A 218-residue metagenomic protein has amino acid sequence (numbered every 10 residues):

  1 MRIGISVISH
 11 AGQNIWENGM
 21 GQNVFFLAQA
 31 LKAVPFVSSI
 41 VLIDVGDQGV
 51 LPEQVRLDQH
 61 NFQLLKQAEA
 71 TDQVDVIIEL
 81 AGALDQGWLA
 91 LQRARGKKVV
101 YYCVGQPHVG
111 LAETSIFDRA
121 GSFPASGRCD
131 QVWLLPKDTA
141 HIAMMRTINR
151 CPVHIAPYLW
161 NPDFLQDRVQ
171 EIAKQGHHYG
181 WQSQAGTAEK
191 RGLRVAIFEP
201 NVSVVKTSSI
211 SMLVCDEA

Functional and structural regions predicted by a protein language model:
M1-E17, I197: Nucleotide-activated donor-dependent transferases that construct or modify glycoconjugates
R2, C129, K190-L193: A structure-centric signal for secondary-structure junctions around beta-strands
S6-H10, F25-A30, P35-A143: Extended catalytic core of nucleotide-activated donor transferases of GT-like folds
G12-E17, G110-A112, V204-V205: A generic structural signal for short coil/turn motifs at secondary-structure boundaries
I15, G19, L51-E53: Flexible, gly/proline-biased loop segments at the beginnings of proteins or at boundaries between secondary-structure
W16, N23, Q29, H141-M144 (+1 more regions): Conserved catalytic-core segment of nucleotide-activated headgroup transferases in glycan assembly
V99-Y102, P152-P157: Short hydrophobic/aromatic-enriched beta-strand-loop microsegments
R119, C151-P152: A short alpha->loop->secondary-structure connector
